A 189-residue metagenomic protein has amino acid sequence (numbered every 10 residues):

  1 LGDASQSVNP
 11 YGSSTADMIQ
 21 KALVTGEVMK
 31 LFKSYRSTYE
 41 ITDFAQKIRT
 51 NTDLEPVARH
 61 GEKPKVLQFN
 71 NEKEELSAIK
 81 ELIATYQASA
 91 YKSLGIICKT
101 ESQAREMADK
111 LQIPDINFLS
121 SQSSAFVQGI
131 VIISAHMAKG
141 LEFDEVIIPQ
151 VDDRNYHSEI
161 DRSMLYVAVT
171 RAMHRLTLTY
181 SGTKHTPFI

Functional and structural regions predicted by a protein language model:
L1-I189: Conserved helicase motor core of SF1/SF2 NTP-dependent helicases
